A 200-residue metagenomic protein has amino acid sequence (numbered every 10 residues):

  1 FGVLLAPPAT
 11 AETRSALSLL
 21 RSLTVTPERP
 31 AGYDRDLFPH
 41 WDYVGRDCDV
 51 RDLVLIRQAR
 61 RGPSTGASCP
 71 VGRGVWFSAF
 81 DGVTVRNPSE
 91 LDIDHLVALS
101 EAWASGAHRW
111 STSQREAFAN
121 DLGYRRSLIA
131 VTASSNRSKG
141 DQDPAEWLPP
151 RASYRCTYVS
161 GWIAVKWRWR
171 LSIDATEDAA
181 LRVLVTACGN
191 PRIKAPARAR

Functional and structural regions predicted by a protein language model:
F1-A11: Secretory targeting and sorting signals
G2, A67, D121-G123: Sterically constrained small-residue positions within well-ordered secondary structures of folded domains
A6-P7, T26-R29, F38, N190 (+1 more regions): Intrinsic-disorder/low-complexity coil detector
P7, Y43-V44, L128, Y158: Generic detector of short, well-ordered, non-transmembrane alpha-helical segments enriched in hydrophobic residues
A11, S15, R198-R200: Composition-driven, intrinsically disordered low-complexity tracts enriched in small residues
T13-G82: Aromatic-lined ligand-binding clefts that engage carbohydrates, nucleic acids, or primary amines
W76-R200: Domain-level detector of nuclease and nuclease-like folds in predominantly extracellular/periplasmic contexts
